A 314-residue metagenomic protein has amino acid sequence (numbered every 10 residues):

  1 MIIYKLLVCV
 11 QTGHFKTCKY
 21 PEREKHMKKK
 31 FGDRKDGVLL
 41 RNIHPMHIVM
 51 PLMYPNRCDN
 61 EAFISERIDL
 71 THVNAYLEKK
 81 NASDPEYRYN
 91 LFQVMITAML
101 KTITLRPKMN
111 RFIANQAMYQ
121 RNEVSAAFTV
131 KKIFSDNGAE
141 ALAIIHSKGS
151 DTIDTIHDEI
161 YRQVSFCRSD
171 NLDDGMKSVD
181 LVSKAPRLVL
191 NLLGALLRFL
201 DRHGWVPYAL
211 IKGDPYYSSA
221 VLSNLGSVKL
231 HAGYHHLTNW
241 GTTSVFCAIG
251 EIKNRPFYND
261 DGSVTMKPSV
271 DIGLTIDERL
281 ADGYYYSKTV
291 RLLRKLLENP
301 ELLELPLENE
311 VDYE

Functional and structural regions predicted by a protein language model:
K19-E314: C-terminal catalytic/motor cores of large multi-domain enzyme assemblies
